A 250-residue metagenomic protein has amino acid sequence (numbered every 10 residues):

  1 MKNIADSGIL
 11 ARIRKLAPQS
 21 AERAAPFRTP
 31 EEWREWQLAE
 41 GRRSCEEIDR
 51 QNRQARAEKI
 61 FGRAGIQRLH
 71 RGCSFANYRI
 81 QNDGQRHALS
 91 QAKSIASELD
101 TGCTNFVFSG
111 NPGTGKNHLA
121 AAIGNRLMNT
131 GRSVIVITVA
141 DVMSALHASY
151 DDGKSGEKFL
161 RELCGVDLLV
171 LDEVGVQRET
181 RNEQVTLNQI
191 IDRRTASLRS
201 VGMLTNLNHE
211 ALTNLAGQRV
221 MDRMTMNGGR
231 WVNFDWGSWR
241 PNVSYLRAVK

Functional and structural regions predicted by a protein language model:
M1-R86, W231-V232, W236, N242-K250: A short, basic N-terminal segment
I66, R79-F106: Pre-Walker A (pre-P-loop) alpha-helix and adjacent loop at the N terminus of AAA/AAA+ ATPase modules, a conserved
G84-A92, C103, M128-G165, Q184: Short glycine-rich substrate-engagement loop in P-loop NTPases that contacts/grips substrate
E98-T101, M128, R161-C164, D192-S197 (+1 more regions): Conserved catalytic network of the ASCE P-loop NTPase/AAA+ motor domain
G102-A121: Walker A/P-loop nucleotide-binding motif
T104, R132-S133, G165-L169, S197-M203 (+1 more regions): Loop/turn-to-beta-strand initiation segments
H118-R132: P-loop NTPase Walker A phosphate-binding motif
V142-S149, V174-K250: Replace "adjacent to P-loop NTPase cores in ATP/GTP-dependent enzymes" with "adjacent to NTP-binding cores
